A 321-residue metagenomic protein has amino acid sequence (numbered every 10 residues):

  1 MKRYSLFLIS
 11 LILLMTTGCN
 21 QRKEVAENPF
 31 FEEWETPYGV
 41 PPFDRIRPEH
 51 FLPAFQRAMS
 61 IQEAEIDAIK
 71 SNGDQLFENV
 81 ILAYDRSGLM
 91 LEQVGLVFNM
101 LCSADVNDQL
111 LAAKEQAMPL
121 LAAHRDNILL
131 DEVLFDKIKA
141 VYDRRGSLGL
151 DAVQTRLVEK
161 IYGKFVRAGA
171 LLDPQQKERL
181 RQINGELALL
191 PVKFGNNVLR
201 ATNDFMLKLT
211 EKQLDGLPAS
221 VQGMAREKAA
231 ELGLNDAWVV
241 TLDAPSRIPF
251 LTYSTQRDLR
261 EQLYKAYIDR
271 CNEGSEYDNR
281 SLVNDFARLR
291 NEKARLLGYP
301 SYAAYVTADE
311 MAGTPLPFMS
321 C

Functional and structural regions predicted by a protein language model:
M1-Y4: Positively charged n-region of N-terminal signal peptides that target proteins for export
F7-M15: Bacterial N-terminal signal peptides
C19-C321: Zn2+-dependent metallopeptidase catalytic domains
